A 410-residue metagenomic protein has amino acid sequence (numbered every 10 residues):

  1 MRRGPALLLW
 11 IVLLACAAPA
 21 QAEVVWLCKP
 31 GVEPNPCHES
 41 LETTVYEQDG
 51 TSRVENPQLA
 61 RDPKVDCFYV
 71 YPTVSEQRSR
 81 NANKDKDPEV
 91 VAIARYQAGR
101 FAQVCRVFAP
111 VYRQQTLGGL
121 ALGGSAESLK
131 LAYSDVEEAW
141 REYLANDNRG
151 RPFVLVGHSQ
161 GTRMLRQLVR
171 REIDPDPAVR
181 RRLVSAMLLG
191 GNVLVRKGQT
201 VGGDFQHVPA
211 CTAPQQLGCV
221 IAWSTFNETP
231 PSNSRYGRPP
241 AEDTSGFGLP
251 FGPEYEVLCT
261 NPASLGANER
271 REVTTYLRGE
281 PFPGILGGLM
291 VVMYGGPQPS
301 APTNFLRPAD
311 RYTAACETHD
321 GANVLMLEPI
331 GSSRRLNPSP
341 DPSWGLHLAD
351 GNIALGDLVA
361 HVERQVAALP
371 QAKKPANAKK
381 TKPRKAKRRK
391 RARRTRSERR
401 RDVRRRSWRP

Functional and structural regions predicted by a protein language model:
M1-G4: Positively charged n-region of N-terminal signal peptides that target proteins for export
A6-A17: Bacterial N-terminal signal peptides
P19-A22, P375-P410: Polybasic, low-complexity, intrinsically disordered segments
A22-P63, N83: Catalytic-loop region of hydrolases
P30-E33, L59-P63, Y69-P152, A322-P375: Active-site catalytic motif of lipid deacylating hydrolases and related acyltransferases
D66-V70, F108-V111, V154-L155, S185-L188 (+1 more regions): Structural recognition of the beta-strand scaffold that forms the well-ordered cores of secreted hydrolase catalytic
D135-R149, R170-R335, A349, L355 (+4 more regions): Surface cap/lid and interfacial helix-loop subdomains adjacent to catalytic sites that gate substrate access
G157-G161, L165: Gly/Ala-rich beta-loop-alpha elbow adjacent to hydrolase catalytic centers
